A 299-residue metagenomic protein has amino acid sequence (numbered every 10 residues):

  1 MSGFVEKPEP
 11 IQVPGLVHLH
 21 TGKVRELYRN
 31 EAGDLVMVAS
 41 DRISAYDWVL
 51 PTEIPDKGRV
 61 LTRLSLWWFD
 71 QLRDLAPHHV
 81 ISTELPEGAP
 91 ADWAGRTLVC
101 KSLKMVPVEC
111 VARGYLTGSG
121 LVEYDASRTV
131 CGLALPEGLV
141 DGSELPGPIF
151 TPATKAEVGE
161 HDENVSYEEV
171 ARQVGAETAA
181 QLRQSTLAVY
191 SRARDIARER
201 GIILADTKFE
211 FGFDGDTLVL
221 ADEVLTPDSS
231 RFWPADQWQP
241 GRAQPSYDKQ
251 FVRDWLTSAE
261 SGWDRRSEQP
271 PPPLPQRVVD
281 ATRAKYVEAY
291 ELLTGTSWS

Functional and structural regions predicted by a protein language model:
S2-A156, R265-S299: Active-site loop/lid in soluble adenylation, ligation, and acyl-transfer enzymes
D34, M105-P107, G201-L204, G215-V219: Coil-to-beta-strand transition motifs
S40, R192, V219-P227: Catalytic cores of nucleic-acid ligases and guanylyltransferases
R59, R63, E177, Q181-A188 (+3 more regions): Generic recognition of stable, solvent-exposed alpha-helical segments in well-folded globular domains
A112, L204-V224: Conserved metal-phosphate-binding beta-hairpin within the catalytic cores of diverse ATP-dependent phosphoryl-transfer
E144-A176: A short mid-domain helix/strand-loop element embedded in enzyme catalytic domains that forms or borders the active-site
V174-A205: A long amphipathic alpha-helix within ATP-dependent nucleotide-binding catalytic cores
V224-A289, L293: C-terminal helix-cap and adjacent tail motif
